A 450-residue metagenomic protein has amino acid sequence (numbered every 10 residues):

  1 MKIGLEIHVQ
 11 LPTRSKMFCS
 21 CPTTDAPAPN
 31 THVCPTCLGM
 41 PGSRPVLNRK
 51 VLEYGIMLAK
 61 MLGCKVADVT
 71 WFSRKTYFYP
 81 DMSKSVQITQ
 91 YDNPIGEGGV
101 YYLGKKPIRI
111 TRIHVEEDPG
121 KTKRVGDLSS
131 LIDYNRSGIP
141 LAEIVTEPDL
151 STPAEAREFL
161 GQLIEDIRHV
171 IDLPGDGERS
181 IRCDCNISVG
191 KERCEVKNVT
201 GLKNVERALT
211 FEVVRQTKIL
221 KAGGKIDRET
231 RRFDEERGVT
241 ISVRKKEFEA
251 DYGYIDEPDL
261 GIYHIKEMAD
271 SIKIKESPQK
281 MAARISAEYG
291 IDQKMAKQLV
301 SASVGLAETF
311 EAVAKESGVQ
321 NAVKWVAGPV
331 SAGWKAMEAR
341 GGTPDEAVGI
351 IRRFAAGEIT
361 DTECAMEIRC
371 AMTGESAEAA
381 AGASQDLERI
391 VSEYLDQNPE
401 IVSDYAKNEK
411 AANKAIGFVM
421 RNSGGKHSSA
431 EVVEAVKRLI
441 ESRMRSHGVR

Functional and structural regions predicted by a protein language model:
M1-E276, A287-Q293, L306, A314-V319 (+4 more regions): Basic, nucleic-acid-interacting segments
E53, Y252, Q293-K297, A307 (+5 more regions): Non-catalytic, well-ordered alpha-helical scaffold segments
F211, K324, G328, A332 (+4 more regions): Short, residue-level hotspots on alpha-helical faces of the histone-fold and other alpha-helical interaction modules
Y263-H264, K280-M281, I291, K335 (+2 more regions): Charged, well-structured binding/catalytic surfaces in domain cores that contact anionic ligands
K273-M281, A287-G290, V300-G305, G341-E346 (+2 more regions): Short acidic alpha-helix initiation/capping motifs at coil-to-helix transition points, especially at protein N-termini
Q298-A336, G342-A356: Long, well-ordered mid-to-C-terminal structural blocks that present hydrophobic/aromatic surfaces
G341-V348, E358-N422: Strongly charged, low-complexity linkers/loops
A411-R450: Short, amphipathic C-terminal "tail helix"
